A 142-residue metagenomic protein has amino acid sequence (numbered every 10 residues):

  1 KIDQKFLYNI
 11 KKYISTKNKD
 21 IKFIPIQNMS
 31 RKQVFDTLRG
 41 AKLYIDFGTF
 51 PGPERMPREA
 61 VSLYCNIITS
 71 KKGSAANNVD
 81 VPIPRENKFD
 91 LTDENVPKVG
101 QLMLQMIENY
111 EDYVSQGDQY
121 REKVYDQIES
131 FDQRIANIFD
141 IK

Functional and structural regions predicted by a protein language model:
K1-R31: Conserved catalytic-core segment of nucleotide-activated headgroup transferases in glycan assembly
D3-L7, V96, I128, D132: A structural signal for well-ordered alpha-helical scaffolds and beta->alpha junctions
L7-S15, F35, P57-R58, D132-A136: Short amphipathic alpha-helical segments and helix-helix/interface helices
I21-G73: Donor nucleotide-activated moiety binding/catalytic core segment of transferases that use nucleotide-activated donors
T49, R55-Y125: Catalytic binding pocket for nucleotide-activated donors in carbohydrate/polymer assembly enzymes
M103, I107, R134-F139: Hydrophobic "lid"/C-terminal helical patch of Rossmann-like NAD(P)-dependent dehydrogenase/epimerase domains
Q119-I138: Non-catalytic membrane-proximal stalk/linker segments that position and tether the catalytic domains
